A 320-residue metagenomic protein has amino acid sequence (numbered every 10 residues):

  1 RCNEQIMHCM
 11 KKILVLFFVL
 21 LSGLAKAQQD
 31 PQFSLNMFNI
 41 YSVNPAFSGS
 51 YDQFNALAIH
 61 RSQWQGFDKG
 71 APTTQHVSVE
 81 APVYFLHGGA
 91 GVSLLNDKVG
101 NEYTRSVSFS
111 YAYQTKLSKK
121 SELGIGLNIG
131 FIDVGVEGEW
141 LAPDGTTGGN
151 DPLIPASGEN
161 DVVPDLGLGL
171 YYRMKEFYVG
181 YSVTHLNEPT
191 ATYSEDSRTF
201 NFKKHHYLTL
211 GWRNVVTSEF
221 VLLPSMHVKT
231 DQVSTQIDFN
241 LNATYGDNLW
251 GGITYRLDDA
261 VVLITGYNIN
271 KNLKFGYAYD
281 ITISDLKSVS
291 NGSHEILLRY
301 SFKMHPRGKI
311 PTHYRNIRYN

Functional and structural regions predicted by a protein language model:
R1-D30, L241, Y319-N320: Bacterial Sec-dependent N-terminal signal peptides
Q28-N320: Subset of outer-membrane beta-barrel
